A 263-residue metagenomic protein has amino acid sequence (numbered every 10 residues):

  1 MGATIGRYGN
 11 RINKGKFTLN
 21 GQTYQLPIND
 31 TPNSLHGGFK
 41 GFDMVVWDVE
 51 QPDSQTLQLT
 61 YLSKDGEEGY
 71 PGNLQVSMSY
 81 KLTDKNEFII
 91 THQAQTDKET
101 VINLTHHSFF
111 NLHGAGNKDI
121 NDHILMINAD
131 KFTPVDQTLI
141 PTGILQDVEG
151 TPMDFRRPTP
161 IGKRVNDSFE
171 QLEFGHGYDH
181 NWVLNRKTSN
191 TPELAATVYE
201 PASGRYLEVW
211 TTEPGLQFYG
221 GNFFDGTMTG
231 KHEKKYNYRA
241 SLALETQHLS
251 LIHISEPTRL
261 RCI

Functional and structural regions predicted by a protein language model:
M1-F42, L125, I140-D147, P152-F155: Active-site loop/turn microenvironments that scaffold catalytic and metal-binding pockets
R11-D30, K85-N86, Q95-T96, T105-H106 (+2 more regions): Conserved SET/PR-domain catalytic core that frames the SAM/AdoMet-binding pocket
T23, N29-K85: Extended, loop-rich substrate-binding clefts of extracytoplasmic carbohydrate-active enzymes
H36-F42, W47, F174, D179 (+2 more regions): Acidic/His-leaning functional-site neighborhoods
T60-D65, Q95, Q247-L249: Generic short beta-strand segments
D65-N117, R259: Acidic, contiguous internal or C-terminal segments within carbohydrate-active enzymes that form a structured patch used
G116-P201: Active-site/ligand-binding surface loops and adjacent short beta/alpha elements that line catalytic pockets across
I252-I263: Single conserved hydrophobic/aromatic residue that forms the stacking wall/gate of nucleotide- or nucleobase-binding
